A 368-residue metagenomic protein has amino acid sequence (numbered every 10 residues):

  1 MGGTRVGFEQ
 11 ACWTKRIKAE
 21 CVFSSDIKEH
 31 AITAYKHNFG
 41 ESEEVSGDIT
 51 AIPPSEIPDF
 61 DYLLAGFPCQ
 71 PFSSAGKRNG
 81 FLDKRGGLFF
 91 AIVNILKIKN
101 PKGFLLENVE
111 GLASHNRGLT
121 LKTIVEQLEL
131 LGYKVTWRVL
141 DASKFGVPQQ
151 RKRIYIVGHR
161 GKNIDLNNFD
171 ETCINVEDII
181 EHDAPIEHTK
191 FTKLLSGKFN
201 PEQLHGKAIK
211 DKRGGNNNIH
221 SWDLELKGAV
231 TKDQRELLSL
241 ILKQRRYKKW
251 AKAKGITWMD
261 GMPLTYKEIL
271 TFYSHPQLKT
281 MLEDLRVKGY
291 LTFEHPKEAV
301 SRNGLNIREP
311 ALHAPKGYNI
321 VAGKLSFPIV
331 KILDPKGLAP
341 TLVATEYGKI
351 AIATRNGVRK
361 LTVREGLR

Functional and structural regions predicted by a protein language model:
M1-N100, L106, E110-K122, E129: Core alpha/beta nucleotide-donor-binding catalytic domains of modification enzymes
S46-G47, E110, G132-K144: Conserved S-adenosyl-L-methionine
Q70-S74, L112-H115, G146-Q149, I164-L166 (+1 more regions): Short catalytic/ligand-binding loop motif for oxyanion handling, primarily in non-cytosolic enzymes, centered on
S74-G76, N116, N167-N168, A253 (+1 more regions): Short, solvent-exposed loop/turn and secondary-structure capping segments
K99-K102, Y133, K152: A short helix->loop->beta-strand "cap" motif at the edges of active sites that frequently abuts
I124-V139, R160-I164: A SAM-dependent methyltransferase catalytic signature shared across enzymes that methylate proteins
V147-G228, K232, E236-L242: Flexible, glycine-/basic-rich loop-and-beta segments that form/coincide with the SAM-dependent methyltransferase
N217-R368: C-terminal target-recognition/interaction regions appended to catalytic cores
